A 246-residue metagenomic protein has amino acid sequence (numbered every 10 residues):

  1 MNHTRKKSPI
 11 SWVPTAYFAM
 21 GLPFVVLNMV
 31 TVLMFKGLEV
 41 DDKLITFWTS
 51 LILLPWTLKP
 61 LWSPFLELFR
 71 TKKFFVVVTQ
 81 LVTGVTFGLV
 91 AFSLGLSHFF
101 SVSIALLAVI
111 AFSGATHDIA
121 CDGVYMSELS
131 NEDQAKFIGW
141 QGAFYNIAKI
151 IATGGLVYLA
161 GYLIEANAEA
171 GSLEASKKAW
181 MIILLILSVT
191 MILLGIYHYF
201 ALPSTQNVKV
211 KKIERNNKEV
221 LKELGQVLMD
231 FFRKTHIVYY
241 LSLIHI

Functional and structural regions predicted by a protein language model:
N2-K7, T205-Y240: Juxtamembrane intracellular "pre-TM" segments in multi-pass secondary transporters
H3-W56, V238-L243: Helix-loop boundary and gating motifs at the non-cytosolic
L58-T71: Helix-to-loop junctions at the C-terminal end of transmembrane segments in multipass secondary transporters
L68-L81: Cytoplasmic membrane-interface "Motif A"-like loop-to-helix N-cap segments of 12-TM Major Facilitator Superfamily
L81-H98: C-terminal ends and interior cores of transmembrane alpha-helices in multi-pass membrane transporters/permeases
F99-H117: Hydrophobic core of transmembrane alpha-helices in multi-pass small-molecule transporters, especially MFS/SLC-type
G139-A160: Glycine-rich segments within core transmembrane alpha-helices of 12-TM secondary carriers
V189-V208: C-terminal membrane-cytosol helix-exit motif in multi-pass small-molecule transporters
